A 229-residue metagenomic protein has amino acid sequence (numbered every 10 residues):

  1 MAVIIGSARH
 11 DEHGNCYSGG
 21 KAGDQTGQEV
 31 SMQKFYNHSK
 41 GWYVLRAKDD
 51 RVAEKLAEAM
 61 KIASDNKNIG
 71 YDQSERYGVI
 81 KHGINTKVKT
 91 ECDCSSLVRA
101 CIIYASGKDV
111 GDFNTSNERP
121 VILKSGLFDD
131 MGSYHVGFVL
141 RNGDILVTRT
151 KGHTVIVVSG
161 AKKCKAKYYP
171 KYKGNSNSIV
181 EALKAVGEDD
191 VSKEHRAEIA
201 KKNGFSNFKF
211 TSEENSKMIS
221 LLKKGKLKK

Functional and structural regions predicted by a protein language model:
M1-A105, V110, T150-H153, S159-K167: N-terminal capping segments
D50-E54, V88-D93, K173-N177, D190-E194 (+1 more regions): Soluble non-cytosolic domains of exported or imported proteins
K61, D65, R99-G107, K184 (+3 more regions): Sec-exported extracytoplasmic/periplasmic mature domains
A100, Y104-F128: Short, basic/aromatic beta-hairpin or loop at an interaction surface
Y134-V139: Short, surface-exposed secondary-structure edge patches
L140-D144: Loop/turn positions that initiate beta-strands
K165-V191: Extracytoplasmic/periplasm-facing segments of secreted or lipoprotein envelope proteins
H195-K226: Short, Lys/Arg-enriched alpha-helical microdomains
